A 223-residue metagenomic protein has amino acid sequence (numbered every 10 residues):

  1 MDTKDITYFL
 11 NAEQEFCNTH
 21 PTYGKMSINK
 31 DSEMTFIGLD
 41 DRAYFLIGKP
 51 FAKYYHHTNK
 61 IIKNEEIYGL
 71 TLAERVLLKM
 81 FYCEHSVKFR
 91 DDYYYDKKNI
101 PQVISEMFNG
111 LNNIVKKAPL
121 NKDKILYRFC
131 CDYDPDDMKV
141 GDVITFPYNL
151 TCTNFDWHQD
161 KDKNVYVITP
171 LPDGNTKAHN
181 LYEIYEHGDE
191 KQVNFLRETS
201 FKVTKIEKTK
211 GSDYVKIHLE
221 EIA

Functional and structural regions predicted by a protein language model:
M1-A223: Mono-ADP-ribosyltransferase
